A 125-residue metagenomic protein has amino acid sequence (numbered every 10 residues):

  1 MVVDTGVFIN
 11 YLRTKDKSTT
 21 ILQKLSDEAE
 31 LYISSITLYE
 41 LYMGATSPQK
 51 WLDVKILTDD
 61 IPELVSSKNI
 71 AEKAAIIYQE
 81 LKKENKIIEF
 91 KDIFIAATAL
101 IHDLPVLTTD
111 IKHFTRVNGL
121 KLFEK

Functional and structural regions predicted by a protein language model:
M1, E30-Y32, D60-V65, P105: Short loop->beta-strand "edge-of-pocket" segments that line small-molecule binding or catalytic clefts across diverse
M1-I33, Y42-I56: Short, well-structured N-terminal submotif of metal-dependent ribonuclease cores
V7-F8, T37, I70, F94-I95 (+1 more regions): Alpha-helix capping/helix-boundary segments
F8-I9, Y39-Y42, T115, F123: Nucleotide phosphate-binding site architecture
S18-T19, L38, W51-V54, A71-A74 (+1 more regions): A general structural signal for well-ordered alpha-helical segments in protein cores
D59, V117-N118: Short, structured coil segments at secondary-structure junctions
P62-T109: Active-site neighborhoods of divalent-metal-dependent phosphate/nucleic-acid chemistry enzymes
